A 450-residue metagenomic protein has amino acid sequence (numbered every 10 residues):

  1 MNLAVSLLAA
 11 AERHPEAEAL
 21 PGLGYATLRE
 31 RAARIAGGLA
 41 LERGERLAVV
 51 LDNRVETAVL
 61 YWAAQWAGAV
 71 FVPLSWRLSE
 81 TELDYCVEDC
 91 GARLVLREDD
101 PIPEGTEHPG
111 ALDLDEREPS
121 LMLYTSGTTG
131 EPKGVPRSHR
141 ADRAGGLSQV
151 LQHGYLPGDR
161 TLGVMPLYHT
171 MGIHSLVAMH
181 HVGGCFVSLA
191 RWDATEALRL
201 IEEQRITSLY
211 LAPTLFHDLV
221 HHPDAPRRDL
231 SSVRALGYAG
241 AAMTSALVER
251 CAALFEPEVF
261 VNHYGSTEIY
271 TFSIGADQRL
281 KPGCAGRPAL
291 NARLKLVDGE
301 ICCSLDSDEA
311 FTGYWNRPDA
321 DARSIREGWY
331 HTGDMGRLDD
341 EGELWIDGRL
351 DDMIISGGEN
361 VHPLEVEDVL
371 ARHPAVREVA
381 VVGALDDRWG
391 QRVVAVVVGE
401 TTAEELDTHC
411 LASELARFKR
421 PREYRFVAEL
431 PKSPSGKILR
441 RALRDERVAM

Functional and structural regions predicted by a protein language model:
L3, E16-E18, E107-Y124, E131 (+1 more regions): Conserved pre-ATP/AMP-binding loop-to-beta segment of ANL
E16-E42, A48, D52-R54, A58-W62 (+1 more regions): Conserved AMP-binding/adenylate-forming core of the ANL superfamily
G22-A26, S120-A144: Conserved AMP-binding A3 loop
W62-V70, D89, H169, H180-H181: Short hydrophobic alpha-helices that are characteristic scaffold elements of the AMP-binding
L78, L209, L294, G313 (+4 more regions): AMP-binding/adenylate-forming catalytic core of the ANL superfamily
R143-R160, Y168-S208, H222: Conserved AMP-binding/adenylation subdomain of ANL enzymes
H181, I206-Y210, H222-L280, R293: Gly/Ser/Thr-rich phosphate-binding loop
P288-N291, D298-R323, V361: Conserved ATP/PPi-binding loop(s) of AMP-dependent carboxylate-activating enzymes
